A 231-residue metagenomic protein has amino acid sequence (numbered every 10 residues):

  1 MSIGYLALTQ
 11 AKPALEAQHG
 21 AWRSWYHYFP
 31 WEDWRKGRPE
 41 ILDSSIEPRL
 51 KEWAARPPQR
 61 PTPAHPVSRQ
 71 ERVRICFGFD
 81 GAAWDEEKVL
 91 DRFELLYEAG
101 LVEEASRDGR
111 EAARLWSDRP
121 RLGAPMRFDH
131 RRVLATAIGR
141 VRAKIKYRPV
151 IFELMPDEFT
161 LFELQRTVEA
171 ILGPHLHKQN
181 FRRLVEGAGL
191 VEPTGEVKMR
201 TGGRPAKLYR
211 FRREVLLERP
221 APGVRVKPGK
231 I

Functional and structural regions predicted by a protein language model:
M1-L134, I138-V150, T167, V197-G202 (+1 more regions): Unchanged
Y5, L164, I171, Q179: The catalytic Nudix box helix
K146, L161, F181-R183: Charged, low-complexity intrinsically disordered regulatory/assembly segments
F152-V168: Short acidic, hydrophobic short linear motifs in intrinsically disordered regions
H175-G195: Charge-enriched amphipathic alpha-helical scaffolds
A188, E196, L208, R212-E214: Charge-dense, extended regions
